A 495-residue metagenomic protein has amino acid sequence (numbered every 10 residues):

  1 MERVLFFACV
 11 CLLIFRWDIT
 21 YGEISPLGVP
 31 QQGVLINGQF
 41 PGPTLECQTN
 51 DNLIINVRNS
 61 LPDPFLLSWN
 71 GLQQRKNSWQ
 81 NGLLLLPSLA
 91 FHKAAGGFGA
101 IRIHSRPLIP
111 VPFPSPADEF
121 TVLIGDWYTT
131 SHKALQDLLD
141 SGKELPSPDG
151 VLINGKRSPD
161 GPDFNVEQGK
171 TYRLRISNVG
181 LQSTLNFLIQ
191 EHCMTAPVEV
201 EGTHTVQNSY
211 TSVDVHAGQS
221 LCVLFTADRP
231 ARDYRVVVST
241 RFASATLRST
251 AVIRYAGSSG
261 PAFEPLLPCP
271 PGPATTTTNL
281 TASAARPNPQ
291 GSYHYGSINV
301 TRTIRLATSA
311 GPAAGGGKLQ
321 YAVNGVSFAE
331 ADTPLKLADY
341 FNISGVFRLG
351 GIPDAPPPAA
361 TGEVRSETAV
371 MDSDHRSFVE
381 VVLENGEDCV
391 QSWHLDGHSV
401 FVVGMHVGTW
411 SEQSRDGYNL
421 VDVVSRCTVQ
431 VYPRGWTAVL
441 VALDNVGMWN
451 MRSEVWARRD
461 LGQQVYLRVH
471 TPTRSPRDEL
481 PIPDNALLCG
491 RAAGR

Functional and structural regions predicted by a protein language model:
E2-L13: Cleavable N-terminal signal peptides of Sec/SRP-targeted secreted and luminal proteins
L12, G96-I124, L247-T281, Y418 (+1 more regions): Extracytoplasmic/periplasmic copper-protein system
L12-I24, W127-L145, V346-G350: A eukaryote-biased signal for short, well-structured alpha-helical docking elements
F15-F113, S183-V213, D233-L247, A314-P433 (+3 more regions): Histidine- and aromatic-enriched segments that form or immediately flank copper-ligand environments
P116-L181, A285-P287, R302, S309-T333: Acidic-aromatic/histidine active-site loop/patch
G218: Ligand-binding face of N-terminal immunoglobulin V-set domains in extracellular IgSF glycoproteins
V223-R229, V439-D444: Short, hydrophobic beta-strand segments
T226, S239, V381, R434 (+1 more regions): Extended recognition/assembly regions associated with phosphoester-bond processing machinery
